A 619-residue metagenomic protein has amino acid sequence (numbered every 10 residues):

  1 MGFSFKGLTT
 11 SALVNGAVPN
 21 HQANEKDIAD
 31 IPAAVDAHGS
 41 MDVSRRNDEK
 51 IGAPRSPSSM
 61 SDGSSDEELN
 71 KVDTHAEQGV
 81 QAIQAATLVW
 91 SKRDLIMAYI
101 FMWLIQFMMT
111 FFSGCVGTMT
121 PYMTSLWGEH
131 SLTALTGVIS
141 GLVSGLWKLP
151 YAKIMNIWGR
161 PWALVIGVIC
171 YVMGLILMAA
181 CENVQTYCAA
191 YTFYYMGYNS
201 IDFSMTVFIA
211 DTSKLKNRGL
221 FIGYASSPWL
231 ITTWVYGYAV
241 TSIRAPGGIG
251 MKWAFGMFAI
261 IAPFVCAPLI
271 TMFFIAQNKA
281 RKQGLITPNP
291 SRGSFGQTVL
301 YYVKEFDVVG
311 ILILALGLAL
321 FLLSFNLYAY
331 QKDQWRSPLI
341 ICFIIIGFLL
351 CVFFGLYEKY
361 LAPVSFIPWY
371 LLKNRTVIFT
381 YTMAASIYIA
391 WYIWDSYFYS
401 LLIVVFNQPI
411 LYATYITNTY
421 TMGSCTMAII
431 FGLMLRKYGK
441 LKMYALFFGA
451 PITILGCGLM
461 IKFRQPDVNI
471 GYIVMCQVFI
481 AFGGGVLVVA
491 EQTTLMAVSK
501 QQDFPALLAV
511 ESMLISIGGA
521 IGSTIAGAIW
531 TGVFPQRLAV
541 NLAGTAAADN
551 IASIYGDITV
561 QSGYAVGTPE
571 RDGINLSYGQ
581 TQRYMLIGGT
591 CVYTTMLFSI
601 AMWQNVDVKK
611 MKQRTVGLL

Functional and structural regions predicted by a protein language model:
G2-V116, S125: Cytosolic juxtamembrane N-terminal segment immediately preceding the first transmembrane helix of multi-pass
R93-Y151, I201-D202, T206, Y236-G237 (+1 more regions): Extracytoplasmic
F101-L104, F111, V116-M119, G128 (+3 more regions): Transmembrane core module of solute transporters
S144-R160, R244, M427-Y444: Helix-to-loop junctions at the C-terminal end of transmembrane segments in multipass secondary transporters
P150-V309: Helix-loop-helix hairpins in multi-pass membrane proteins, especially solute transporters
L215, G219-I222, P228, T232-P246 (+2 more regions): Small-residue-rich alpha-helical segments with characteristic i,i+4
I249-Y381: Hydrophobic transmembrane-helix bundles of small-molecule transporters
S294-Q297, T493, L514-Q604, V616-L619: Hydrophobic transmembrane architecture of multi-pass small-molecule transporters
